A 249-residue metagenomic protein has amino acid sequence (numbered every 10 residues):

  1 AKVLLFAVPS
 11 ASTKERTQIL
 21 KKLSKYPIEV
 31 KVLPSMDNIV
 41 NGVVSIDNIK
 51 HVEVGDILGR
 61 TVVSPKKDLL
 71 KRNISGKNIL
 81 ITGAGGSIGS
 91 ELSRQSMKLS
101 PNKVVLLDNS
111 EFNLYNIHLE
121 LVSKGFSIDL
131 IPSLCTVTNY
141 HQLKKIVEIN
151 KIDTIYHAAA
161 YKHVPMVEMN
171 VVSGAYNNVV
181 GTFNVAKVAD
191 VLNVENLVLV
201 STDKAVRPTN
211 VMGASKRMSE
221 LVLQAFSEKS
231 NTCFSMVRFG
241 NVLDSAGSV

Functional and structural regions predicted by a protein language model:
A1-H51: Phosphate-bearing ligand-interacting subdomains that bind or position ATP/ADP/UDP/GDP/NAD(P) or nucleotide-linked
E15-L33, K103-S110, T136, I149 (+2 more regions): NAD(P)-cofactor binding segment of oxidoreductase domains
Y26-I28, G125-L130, S230-T232: A short helix-to-beta-strand connector/capping loop
G42, H157, Y161-E220, A225-S227: Conserved Rossmann-fold NAD(P)-dependent oxidoreductase catalytic core, especially the SDR/UDP-sugar
V43, D47-G55, G59-K151: N-terminal Rossmann/SDR dinucleotide-binding element
T82, L107, I155-A159, L197-T202 (+1 more regions): SDR active-site strand-loop-helix element
N196, V222-S245: Conserved beta-loop-beta element that borders a ligand/cofactor-binding pocket
R217, L243-V249: Glycine/proline-rich active-site loop of Rossmann-fold NAD(P)-dependent oxidoreductases
